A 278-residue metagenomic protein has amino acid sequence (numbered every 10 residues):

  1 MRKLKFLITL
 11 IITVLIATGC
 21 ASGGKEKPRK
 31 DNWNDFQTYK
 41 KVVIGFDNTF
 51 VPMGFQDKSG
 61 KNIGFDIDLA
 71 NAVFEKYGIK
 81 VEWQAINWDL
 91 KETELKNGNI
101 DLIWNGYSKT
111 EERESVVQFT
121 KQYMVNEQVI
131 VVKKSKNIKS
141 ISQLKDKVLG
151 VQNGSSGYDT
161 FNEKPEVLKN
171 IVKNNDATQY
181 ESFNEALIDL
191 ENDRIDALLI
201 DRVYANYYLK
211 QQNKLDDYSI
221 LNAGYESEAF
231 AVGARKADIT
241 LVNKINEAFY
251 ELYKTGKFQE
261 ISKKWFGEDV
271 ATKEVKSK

Functional and structural regions predicted by a protein language model:
I16-G19: C-terminal motif of bacterial Sec signal peptides marking the signal peptidase cleavage site
A21, I67-K76, S142-V148, N153-S155 (+2 more regions): Extended ligand-binding regions for polar small-molecule ligands
E26-G106, T255: Extracytoplasmic small-molecule ligand-binding "clamshell" domains of the periplasmic binding protein/Venus flytrap
N48, V125-V132, R202, K210-Y250 (+1 more regions): Periplasmic-binding protein-like
Q56, A70-I79, G157-Q179, L209-K214: Ligand-binding cleft/hinge of the Venus flytrap
N71, K80-Q143: Acidic, polar ligand-binding/catalytic clefts
Q84-A85, D89-L102, V116-Q118, S142-K145 (+2 more regions): Short helices/loops that flank or line small-molecule/ion binding pockets
L90, Y107-S115, T160-E163, I188-N192 (+1 more regions): A ligand-binding cleft/hinge motif common to bilobed small-molecule-binding domains
